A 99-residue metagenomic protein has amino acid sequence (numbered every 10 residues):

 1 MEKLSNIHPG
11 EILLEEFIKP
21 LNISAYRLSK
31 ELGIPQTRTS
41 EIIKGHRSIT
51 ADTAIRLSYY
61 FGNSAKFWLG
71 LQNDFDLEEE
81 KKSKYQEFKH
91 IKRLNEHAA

Functional and structural regions predicted by a protein language model:
M1-I23, G70: A short, Lys/Arg-rich alpha-helix, primarily the initiator
P20, E31, Y60: Residues within the alpha-helical elements of helix-turn-helix
S24-S29, T39, L57: Short alpha-helical "recognition helix" segments of helix-turn-helix
G33-I49: Recognition helix of helix-turn-helix/homeodomain-like DNA-binding domains that insert into the DNA major groove
P35, H46, F61, Q72-F75: The DNA-recognition helices of helix-turn-helix-type DNA-binding domains
H46-Y59: Short, basic-rich loop-to-helix N-cap that marks the start of a DNA-contacting helix
L69-A99: Short, charged recognition helix plus adjacent turn of helix-turn-helix-like nucleic-acid-binding domains
